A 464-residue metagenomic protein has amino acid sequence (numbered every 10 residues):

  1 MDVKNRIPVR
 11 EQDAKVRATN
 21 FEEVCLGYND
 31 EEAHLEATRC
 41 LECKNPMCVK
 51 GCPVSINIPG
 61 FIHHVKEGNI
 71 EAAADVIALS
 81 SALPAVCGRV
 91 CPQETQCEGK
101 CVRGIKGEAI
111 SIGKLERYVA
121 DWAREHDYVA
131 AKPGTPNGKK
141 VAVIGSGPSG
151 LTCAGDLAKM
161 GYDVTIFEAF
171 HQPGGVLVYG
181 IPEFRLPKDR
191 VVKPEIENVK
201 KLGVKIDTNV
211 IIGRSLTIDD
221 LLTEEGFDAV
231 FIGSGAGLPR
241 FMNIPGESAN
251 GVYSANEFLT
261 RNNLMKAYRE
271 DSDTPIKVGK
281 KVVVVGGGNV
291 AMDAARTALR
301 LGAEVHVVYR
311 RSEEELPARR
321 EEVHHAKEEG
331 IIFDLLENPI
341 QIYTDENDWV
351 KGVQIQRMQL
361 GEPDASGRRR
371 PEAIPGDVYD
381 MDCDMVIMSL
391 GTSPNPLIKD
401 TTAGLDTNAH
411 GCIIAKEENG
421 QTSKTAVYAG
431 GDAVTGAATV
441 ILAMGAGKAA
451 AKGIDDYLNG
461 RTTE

Functional and structural regions predicted by a protein language model:
R17-L35, N57-R89, K106-P133, N262-N263: Ferredoxin-type iron-sulfur electron-transfer modules in oxidoreductases and energy-metabolism complexes
E42-E67, V86-V119, T165, Q172 (+1 more regions): Iron-sulfur cluster-binding cysteine motifs and their immediate structural context in ferredoxin-like electron-transfer
V119-T135, P194-R214, P239-L301, T407-E418 (+1 more regions): Glycine-rich dinucleotide-binding loop and its adjacent helix/turn
T135, K140-I144, I196-I244, Q341-V350 (+4 more regions): Feature captures the FAD/FMN-dependent oxidoreductase FAD-binding
K140-T165, A291-L299: N-terminal Rossmann-like FAD-binding beta1-loop-alpha1 element of flavoenzymes
D163-I166, F170-K201, I206-D207, A295-Q341 (+1 more regions): Rossmann-like dinucleotide-binding cores of NAD(P)H-dependent redox enzymes
S248-G279, P363-A437: FAD-site-proximal beta/loop scaffold in flavoenzymes
A294, A433-R461: A conserved FAD-binding loop/helix module that cradles the flavin
